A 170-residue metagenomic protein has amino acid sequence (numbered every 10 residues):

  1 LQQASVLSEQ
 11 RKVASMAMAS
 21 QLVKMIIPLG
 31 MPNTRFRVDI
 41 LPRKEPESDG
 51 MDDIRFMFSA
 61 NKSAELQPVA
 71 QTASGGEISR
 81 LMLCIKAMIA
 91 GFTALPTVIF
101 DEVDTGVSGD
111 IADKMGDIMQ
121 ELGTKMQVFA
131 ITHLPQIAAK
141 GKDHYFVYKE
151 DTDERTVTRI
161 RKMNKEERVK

Functional and structural regions predicted by a protein language model:
L1-E45: Charged, surface-exposed helical/loop "interaction arms" that form contiguous linear patches used for dimerization
I27-L29, K44-D49, A70-A73, M88 (+4 more regions): Replace "in large, NTP-powered and nucleic-acid-processing enzymes" with "in large, NTP-powered factors and other
V38-P42, F58-K62, I85-A87, Y148-K149 (+1 more regions): Flexible glycine-/small-residue-rich
A60-S63, G76-V98, L122: GG-anchored amphipathic helix commonly corresponding to the ABC/SMC/Rad50 NBD signature/C-loop
F92-T93, T105-D113: Conserved D-loop-proximal element of ABC-family nucleotide-binding domains
D101-E102: Walker B catalytic acidic pair
D110-K170: C-terminal lobe/lid and adjacent interdomain/linker elements of RecA-like ASCE P-loop ATPase modules
